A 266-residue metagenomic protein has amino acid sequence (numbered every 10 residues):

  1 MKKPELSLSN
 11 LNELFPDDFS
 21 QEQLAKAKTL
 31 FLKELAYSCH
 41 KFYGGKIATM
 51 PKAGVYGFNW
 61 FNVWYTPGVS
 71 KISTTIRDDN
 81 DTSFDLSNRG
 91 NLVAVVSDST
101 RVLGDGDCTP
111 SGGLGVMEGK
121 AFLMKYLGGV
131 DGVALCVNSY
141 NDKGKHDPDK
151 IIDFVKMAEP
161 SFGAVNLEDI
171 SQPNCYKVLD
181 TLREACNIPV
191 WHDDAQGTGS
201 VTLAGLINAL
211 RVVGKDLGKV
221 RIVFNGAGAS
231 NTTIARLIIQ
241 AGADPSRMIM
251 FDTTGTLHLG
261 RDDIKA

Functional and structural regions predicted by a protein language model:
K2-I188: N-terminal ligand-binding/catalytic initiation module
L103, S111-G128, H192, S200-A266: Glycine-rich phosphate/diphosphate-binding loop of Rossmann-like nucleotide-binding domains
S139-N141, G197, G255: Residue-level detector of flexible, active-site-proximal loop/helix-junction positions within diverse enzyme catalytic
E168, P173-N174, A185-A195, D216-V220 (+1 more regions): Conserved structured catalytic cores and adjacent interaction surfaces of nucleotide-binding/hydrolyzing enzymes
